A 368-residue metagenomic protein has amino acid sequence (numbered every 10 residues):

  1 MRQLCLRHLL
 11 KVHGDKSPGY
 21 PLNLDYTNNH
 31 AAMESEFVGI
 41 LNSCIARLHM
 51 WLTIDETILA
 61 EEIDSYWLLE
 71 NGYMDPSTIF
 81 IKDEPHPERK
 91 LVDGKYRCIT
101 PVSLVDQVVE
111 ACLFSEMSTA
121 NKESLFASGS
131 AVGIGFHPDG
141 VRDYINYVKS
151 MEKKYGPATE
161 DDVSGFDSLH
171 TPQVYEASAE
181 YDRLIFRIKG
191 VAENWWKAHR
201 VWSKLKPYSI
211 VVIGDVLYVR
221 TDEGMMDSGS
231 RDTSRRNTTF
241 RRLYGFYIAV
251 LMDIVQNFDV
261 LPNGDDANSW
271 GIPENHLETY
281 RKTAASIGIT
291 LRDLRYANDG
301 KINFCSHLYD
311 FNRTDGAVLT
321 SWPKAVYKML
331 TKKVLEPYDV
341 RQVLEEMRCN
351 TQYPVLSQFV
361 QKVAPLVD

Functional and structural regions predicted by a protein language model:
M1-D368: Viral RNA-dependent RNA polymerase
